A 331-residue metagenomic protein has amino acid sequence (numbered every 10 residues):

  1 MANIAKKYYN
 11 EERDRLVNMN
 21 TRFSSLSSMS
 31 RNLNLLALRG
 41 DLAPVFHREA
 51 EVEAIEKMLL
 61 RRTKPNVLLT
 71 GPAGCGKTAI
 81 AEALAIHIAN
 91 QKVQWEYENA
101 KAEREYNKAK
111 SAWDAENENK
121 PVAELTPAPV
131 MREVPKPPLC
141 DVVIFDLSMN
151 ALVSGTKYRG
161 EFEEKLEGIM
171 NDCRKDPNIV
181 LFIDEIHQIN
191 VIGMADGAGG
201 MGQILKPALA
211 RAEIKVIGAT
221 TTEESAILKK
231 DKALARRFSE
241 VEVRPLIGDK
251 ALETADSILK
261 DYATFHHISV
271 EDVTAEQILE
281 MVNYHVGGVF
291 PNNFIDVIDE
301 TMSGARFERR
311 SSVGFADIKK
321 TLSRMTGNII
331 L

Functional and structural regions predicted by a protein language model:
A2-L331: AAA+ P-loop NTPase nucleotide-binding core of proteostasis motors
